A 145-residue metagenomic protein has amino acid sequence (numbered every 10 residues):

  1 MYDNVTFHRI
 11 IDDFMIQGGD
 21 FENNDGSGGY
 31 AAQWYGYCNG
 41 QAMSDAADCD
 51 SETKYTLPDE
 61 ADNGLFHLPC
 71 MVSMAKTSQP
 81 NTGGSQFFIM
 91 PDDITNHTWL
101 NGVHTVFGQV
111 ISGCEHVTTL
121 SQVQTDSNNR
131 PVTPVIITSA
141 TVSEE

Functional and structural regions predicted by a protein language model:
M1-E145: Cyclophilin-like peptidyl-prolyl cis-trans isomerases
